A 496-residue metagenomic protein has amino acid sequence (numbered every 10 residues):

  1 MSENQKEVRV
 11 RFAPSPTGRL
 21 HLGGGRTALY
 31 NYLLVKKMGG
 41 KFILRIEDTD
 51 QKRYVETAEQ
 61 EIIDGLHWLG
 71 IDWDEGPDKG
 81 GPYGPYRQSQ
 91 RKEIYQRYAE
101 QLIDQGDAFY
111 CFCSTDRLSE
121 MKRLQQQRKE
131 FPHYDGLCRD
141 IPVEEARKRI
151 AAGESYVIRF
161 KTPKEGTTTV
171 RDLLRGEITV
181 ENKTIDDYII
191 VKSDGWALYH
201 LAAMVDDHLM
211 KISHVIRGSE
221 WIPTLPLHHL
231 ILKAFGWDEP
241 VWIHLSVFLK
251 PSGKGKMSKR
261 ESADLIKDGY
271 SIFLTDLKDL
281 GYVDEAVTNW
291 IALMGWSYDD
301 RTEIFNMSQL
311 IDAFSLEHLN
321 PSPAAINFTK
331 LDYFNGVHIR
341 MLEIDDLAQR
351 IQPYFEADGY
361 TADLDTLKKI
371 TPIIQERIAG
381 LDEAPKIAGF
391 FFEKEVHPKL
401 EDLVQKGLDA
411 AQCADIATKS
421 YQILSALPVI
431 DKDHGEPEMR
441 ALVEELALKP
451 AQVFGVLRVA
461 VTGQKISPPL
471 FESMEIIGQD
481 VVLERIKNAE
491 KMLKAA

Functional and structural regions predicted by a protein language model:
S2-N4, I373, D409, P428: Post-transcriptional modification and biogenesis factors for structured RNAs of the translation apparatus
S2-Q127, T224-W237, A286: N-terminal Rossmann-like or analogous alpha/beta NTP/dinucleotide-binding catalytic cores that position adenine
V10-P16, L44-D48, M210-V215, G269-L274 (+2 more regions): Glycine- and acidic
F109-D264, F273, Y298: Active-site cores that bind ATP or allylic diphosphates and position pyrophosphate for catalysis
F235-P398, K406, T462-A496: Catalytic adenosine-cofactor/nucleotide-binding cores of aminoacyl-tRNA synthetases and other
L403-H434, M439: Long, amphipathic alpha-helical coiled-coil segments characteristic of histidine-phosphotransfer scaffolds
D431-I477, V481: Helix-rich, typically C-terminal accessory recognition domains appended to large enzymatic cores
